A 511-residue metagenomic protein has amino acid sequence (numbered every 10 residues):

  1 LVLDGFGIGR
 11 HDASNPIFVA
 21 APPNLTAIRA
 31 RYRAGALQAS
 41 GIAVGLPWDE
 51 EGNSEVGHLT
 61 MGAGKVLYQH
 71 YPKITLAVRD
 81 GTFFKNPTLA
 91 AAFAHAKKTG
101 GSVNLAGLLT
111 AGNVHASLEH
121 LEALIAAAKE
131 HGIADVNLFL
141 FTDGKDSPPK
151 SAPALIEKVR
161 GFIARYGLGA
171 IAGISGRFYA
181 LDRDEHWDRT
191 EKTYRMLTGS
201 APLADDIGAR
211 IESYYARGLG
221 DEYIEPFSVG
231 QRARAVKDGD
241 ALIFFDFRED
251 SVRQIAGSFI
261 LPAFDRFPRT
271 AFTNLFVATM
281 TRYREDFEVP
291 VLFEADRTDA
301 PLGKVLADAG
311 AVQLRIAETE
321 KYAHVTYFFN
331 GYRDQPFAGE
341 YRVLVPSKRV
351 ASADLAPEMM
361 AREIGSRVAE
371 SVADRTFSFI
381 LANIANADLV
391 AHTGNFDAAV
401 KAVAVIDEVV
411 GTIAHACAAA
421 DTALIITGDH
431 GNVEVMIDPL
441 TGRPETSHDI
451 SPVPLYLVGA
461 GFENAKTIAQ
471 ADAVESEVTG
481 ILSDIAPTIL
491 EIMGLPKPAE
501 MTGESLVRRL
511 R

Functional and structural regions predicted by a protein language model:
L1-R511: Feature captures the catalytic ectodomains and active-site-proximal regions of enzymes that hydrolyze or transfer
